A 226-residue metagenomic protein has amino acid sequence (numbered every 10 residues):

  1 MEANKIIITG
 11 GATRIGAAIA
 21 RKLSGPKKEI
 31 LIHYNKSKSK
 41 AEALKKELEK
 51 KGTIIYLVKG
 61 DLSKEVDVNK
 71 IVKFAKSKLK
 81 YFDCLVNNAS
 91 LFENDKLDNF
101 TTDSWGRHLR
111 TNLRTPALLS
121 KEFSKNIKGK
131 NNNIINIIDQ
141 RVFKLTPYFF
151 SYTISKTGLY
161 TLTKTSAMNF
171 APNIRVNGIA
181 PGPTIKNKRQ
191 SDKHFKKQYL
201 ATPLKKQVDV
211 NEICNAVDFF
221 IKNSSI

Functional and structural regions predicted by a protein language model:
A12-R14: Conserved glycine-rich cofactor-binding loop
K28-E42: Conserved glycine-rich Rossmann-like NAD(P)H-binding loop of the short-chain dehydrogenase/reductase
K38, K59-K70, T102, N211: The beta1-alpha1 cofactor-binding region of Rossmann-like NAD(H)/NADP(H)-dependent oxidoreductases
N88-E93: Conserved NAD(P)H cofactor-binding loop of Rossmann-fold oxidoreductase domains
K96-L97, T101-G106, Q198: Substrate-binding pocket helix/loop in short-chain dehydrogenase/reductase
N133-A171, P183-T184: Catalytic loop of short-chain dehydrogenase/reductase
D209-I226: C-terminal substrate-recognition "lid" of short-chain dehydrogenase/reductases
